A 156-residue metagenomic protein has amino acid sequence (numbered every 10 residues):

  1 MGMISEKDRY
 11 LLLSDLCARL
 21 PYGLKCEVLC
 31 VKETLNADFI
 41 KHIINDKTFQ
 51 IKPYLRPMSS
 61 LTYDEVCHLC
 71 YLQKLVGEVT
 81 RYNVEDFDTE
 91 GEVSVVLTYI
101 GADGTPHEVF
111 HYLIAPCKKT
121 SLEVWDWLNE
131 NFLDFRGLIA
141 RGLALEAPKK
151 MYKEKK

Functional and structural regions predicted by a protein language model:
M1-K156: Structural boundary micro-motifs
